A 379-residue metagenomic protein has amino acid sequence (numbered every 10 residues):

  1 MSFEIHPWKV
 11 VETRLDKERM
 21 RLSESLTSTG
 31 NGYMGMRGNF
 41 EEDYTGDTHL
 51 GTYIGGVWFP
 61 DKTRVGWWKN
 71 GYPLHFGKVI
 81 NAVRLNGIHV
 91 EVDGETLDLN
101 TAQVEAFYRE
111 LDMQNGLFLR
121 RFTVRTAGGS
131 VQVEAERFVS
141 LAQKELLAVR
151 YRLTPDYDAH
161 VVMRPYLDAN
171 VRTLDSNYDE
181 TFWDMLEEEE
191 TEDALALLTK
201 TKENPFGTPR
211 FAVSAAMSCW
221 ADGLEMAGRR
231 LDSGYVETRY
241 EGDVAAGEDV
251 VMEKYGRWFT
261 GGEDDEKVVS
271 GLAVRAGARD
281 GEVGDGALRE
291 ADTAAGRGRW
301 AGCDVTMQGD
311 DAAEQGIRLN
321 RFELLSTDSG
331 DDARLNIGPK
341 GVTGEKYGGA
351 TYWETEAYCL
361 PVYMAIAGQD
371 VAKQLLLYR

Functional and structural regions predicted by a protein language model:
M1-K346: Acidic/polar, glycine-enriched structural segments that form the non-catalytic walls/loops of the carbohydrate-binding
T96-N100, A313, I317-R318, C359-R379: Carboxylate/His-rich catalytic cores and anion/metal-binding grooves
V171, D175-S176, K200-E203, Y347 (+2 more regions): Hydrophobic transmembrane alpha-helix bundles
A333-P361, Y378: Long, hydrophobic, well-ordered secondary-structure blocks that form the structural core and pocket-lining surfaces
